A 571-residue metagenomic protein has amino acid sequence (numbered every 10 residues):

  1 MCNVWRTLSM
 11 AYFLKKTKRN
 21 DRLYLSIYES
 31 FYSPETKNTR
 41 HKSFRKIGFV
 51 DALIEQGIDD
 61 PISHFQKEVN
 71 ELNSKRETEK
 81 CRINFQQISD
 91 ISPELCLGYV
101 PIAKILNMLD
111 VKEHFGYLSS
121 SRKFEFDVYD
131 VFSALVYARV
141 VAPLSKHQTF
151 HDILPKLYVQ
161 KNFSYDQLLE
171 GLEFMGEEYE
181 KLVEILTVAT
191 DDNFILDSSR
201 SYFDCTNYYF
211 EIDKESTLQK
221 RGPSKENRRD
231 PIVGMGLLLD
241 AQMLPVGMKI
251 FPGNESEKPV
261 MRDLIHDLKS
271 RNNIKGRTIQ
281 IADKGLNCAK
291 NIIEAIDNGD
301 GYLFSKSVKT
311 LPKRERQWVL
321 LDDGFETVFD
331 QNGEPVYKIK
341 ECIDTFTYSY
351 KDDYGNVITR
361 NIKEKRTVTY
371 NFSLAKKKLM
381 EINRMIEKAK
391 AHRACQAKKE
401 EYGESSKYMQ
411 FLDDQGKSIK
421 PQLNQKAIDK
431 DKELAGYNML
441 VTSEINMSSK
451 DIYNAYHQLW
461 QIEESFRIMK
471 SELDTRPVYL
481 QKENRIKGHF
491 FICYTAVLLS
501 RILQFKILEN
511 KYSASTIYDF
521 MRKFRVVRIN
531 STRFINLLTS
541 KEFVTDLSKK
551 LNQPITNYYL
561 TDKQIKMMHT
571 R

Functional and structural regions predicted by a protein language model:
M1-L218, L238-N254, A427-D431, N536-R571: Dynamic "connector" segments at or just before major functional cores
P34-T36, K156-F163, F194, A241-L244 (+5 more regions): Secondary-structure transition/capping motifs at alpha-helix termini and the adjoining loop/turn into the next element
V128-Y129, V141-A142, S164, F194-S199 (+6 more regions): Secondary-structure capping and boundary motifs in well-ordered enzyme cores
R228-K269: Electropositive, glycine- and tryptophan-enriched low-complexity nucleic-acid-binding patches
V233, G247-I250, G301-A455, R522-R571: An anionic, glycine-rich sequence signature occurring as long contiguous blocks
S256, Q280-K290, V308-T310, R485-I486: Acidic, metal-coordinating catalytic cores used for nucleic-acid/nucleotide bond scission and strand-transfer chemistry
I452-Y479: Short amphipathic alpha-helical "interface-anchor" segments enriched in bulky aromatics
